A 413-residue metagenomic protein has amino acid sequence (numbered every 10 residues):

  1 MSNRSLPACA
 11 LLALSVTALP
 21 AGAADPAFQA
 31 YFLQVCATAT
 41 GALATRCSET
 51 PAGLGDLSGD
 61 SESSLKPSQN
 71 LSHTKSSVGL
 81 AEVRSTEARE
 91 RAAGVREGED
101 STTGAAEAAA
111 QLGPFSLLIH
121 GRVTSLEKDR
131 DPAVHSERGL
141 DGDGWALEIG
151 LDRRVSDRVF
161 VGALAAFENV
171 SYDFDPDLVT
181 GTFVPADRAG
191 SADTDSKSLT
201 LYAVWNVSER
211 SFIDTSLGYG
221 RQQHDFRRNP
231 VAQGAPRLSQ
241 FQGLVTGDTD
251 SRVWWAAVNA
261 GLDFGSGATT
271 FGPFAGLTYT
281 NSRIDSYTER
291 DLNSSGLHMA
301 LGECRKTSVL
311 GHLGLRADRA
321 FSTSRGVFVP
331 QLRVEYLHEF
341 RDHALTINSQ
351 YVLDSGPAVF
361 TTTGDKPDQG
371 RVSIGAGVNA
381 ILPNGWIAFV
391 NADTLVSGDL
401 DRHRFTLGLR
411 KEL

Functional and structural regions predicted by a protein language model:
M1-C9: Bacterial N-terminal signal peptides that target proteins for export
A18-P20: N-terminal signal peptide c-region/cleavage motif recognized by signal peptidases
G22-A30: Cleaved targeting-peptide boundary
A39-E49, G53-D60, T278, S282: Extracellular/mature segments of secreted proteins
L57-S266, F389-L413: Outer membrane beta-barrel translocator domains of Type V secretion systems
D173, S286, R290, L297-L413: Outer membrane beta-barrel transmembrane domains
Q240-V245, R252-G265, T270-R290, L313 (+1 more regions): Outer-membrane beta-barrel porins/channels
